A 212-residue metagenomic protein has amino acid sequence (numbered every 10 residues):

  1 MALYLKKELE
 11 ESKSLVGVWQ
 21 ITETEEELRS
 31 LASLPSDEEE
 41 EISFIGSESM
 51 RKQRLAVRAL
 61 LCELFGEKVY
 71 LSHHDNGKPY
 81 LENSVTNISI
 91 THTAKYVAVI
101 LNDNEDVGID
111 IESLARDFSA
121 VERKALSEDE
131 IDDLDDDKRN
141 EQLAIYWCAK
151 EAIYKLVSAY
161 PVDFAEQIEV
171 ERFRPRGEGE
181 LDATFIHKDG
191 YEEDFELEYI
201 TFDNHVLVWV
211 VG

Functional and structural regions predicted by a protein language model:
M1-G212: Core catalytic alpha/beta fold that binds nucleotide/phospho-ligands
